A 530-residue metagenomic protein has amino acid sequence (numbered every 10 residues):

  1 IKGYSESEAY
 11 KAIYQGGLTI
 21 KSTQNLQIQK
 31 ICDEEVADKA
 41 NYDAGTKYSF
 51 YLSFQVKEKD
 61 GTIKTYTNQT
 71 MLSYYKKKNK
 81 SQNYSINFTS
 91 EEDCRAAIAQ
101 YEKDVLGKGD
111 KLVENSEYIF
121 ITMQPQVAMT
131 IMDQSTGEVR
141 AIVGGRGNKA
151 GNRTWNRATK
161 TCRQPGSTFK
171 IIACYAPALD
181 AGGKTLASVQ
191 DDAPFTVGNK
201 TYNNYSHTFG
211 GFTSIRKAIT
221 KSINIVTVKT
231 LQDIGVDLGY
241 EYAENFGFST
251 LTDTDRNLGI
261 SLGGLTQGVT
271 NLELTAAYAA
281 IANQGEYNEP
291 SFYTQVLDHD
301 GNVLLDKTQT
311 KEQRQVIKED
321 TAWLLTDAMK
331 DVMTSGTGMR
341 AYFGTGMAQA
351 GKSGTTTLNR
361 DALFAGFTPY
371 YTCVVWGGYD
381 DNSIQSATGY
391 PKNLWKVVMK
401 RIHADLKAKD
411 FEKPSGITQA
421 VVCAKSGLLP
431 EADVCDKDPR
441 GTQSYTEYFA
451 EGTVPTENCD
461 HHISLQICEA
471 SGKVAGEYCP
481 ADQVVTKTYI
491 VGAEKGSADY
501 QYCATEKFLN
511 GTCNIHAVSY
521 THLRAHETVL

Functional and structural regions predicted by a protein language model:
I1-Y4, L26-Q27: Long, well-ordered, tryptophan-enriched scaffold segments
Q15-G17, Q124-V127, T168-F169, T185 (+3 more regions): Extracytoplasmic
S22-K64, T70-I121, P125-D133, E138-V143 (+3 more regions): A penicillin-recognizing enzyme superfamily signal
N152-A178: Active/ligand-binding-proximal structured segments within catalytic/core domains that scaffold catalytic residues
G183-G239, H299-T326, K330-D331: Conserved catalytic neighborhood of penicillin-recognizing serine enzymes
T201-N204, G235-A276: Mid-domain, small-residue-enriched loop/turn segments at the edges of structured enzyme/sensor domains
A218, T521-T528: Conserved small/polar residues in nucleotide/adenosyl-binding loops
S426-R524: Low-complexity, Gly/Ser/Thr/Pro-rich intrinsically disordered linker/tail segments
